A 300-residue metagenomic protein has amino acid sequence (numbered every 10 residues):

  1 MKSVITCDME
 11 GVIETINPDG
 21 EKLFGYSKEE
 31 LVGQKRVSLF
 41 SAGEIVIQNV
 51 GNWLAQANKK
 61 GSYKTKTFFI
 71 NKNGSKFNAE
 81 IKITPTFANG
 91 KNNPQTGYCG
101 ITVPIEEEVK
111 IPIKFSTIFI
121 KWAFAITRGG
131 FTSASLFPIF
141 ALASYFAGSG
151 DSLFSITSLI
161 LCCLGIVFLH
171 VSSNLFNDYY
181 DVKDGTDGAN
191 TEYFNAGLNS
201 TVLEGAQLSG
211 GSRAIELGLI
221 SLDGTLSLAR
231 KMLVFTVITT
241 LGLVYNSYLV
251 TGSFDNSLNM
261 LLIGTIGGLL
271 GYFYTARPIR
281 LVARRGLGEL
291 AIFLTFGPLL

Functional and structural regions predicted by a protein language model:
I13-E14: Conserved hydrophobic beta-strand signature of PAS-family and PAS-like sensory domains
G20-L31: PAS/PAS-like sensory domain cap-loop motif
E30-E44: PAS-family sensory/regulatory domains
G43-S75: Terminal output helix/cap of sensory domains in signal transduction proteins
I81-C99, I105: Short loop/turn elements at sensory-signaling interfaces that couple input to output
W122, G205, G210-L300: Intramembrane alpha-helical segments
I139-F140, S152-F176, S257-Y272: Membrane-embedded alpha-helical segments that form the functional core of polytopic membrane enzymes, especially those
S173-K231: Aspartate-rich (DDxxD/NDxxD/DxxxD) Mg2+/diphosphate-binding motifs and their adjoining helix-loop segments
